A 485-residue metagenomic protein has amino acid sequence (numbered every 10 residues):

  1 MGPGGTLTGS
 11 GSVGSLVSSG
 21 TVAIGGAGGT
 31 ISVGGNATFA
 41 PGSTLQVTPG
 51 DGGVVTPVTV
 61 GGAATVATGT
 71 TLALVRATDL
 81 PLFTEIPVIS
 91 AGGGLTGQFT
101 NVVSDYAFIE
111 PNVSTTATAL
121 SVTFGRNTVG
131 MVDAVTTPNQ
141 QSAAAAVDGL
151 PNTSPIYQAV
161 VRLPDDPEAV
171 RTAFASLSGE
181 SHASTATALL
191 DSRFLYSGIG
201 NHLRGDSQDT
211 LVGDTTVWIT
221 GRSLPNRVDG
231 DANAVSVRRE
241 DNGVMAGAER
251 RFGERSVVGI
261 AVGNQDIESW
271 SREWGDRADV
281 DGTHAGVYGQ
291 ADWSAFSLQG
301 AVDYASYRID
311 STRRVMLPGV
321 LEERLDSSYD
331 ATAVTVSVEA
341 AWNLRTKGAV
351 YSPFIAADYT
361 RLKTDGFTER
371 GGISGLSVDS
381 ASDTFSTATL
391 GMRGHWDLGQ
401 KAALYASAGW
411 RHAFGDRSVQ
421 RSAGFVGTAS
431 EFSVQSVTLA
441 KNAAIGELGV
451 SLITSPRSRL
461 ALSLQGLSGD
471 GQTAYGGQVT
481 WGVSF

Functional and structural regions predicted by a protein language model:
G2-P87, G93, A117: Extracellular beta-strand/loop-rich repeat segments of large surface/secreted proteins
V22, L45, A64, I86-S90 (+7 more regions): Residue-level detector of buried hydrophobic side-chain packing in well-ordered secondary-structure elements
T30, T346-S352, L362-G366, W396 (+1 more regions): Short, structured loop/turn "capping" segments at alpha-beta junctions
T44, G69-L177: Extracellular/surface-exposed low-complexity segments
L150-Y351, E447, A461-F485: Outer membrane beta-barrel translocator domains of Type V secretion systems
P167, D231-R239, S269-R277, R308-D330 (+2 more regions): Solvent-exposed, glycine/polar-rich loop segments of beta-barrel outer-membrane systems
Q290, R361, R370-F485: Outer membrane beta-barrel transmembrane domains
E339, Y351-S352, A356-D358, R370: Outer-membrane beta-barrel porins/channels
